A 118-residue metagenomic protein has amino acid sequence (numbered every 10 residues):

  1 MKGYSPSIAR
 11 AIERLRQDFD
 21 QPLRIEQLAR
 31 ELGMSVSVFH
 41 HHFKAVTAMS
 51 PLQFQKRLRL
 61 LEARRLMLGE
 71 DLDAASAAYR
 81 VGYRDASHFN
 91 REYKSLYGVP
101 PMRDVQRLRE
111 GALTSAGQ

Functional and structural regions predicted by a protein language model:
M1-K2, E26: All-alpha amphipathic helical-bundle segments outside canonical DNA-binding/catalytic cores that form hydrophobic
K2-P6, Q53: Basic, helix-initiating cap at the start of DNA-binding domains
R10, R14-R16, P22-L58, A78-R103: Basic/polar phosphate-binding segments, predominantly the helix-turn-helix DNA-binding elements of transcriptional
R14-D18, R65-G69: Short alpha-helical segment immediately N-terminal to, or the first helix within, an HTH/HTH-like DNA-binding domain
P22, D71-L72: Residue at a beta-strand N-cap/secondary-structure junction
Q55-R64, R103-G117: Short, basic, alpha-helical segments at the C-terminal edge of helix-turn-helix-like DNA-binding modules
